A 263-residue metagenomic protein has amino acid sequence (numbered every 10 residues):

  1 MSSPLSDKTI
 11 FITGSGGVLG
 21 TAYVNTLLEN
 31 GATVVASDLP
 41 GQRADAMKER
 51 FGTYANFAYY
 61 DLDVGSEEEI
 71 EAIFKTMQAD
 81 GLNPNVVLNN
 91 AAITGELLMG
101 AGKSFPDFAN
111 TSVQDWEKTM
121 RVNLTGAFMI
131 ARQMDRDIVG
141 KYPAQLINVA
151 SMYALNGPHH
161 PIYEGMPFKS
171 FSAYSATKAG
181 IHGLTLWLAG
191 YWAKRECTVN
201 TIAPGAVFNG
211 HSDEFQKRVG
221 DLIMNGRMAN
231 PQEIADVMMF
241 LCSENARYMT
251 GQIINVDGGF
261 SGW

Functional and structural regions predicted by a protein language model:
S3-V35, L188: Canonical Rossmann dinucleotide-binding motif of NAD(H)/NADP(H)-dependent dehydrogenases/reductases, specifically
A32-A46: Conserved glycine-rich Rossmann-like NAD(P)H-binding loop of the short-chain dehydrogenase/reductase
N85, F105-F128, P143, I147 (+4 more regions): Catalytic Tyr-X3-Lys loop
N90-S104, G259: Conserved NAD(P)H cofactor-binding loop of Rossmann-fold oxidoreductase domains
F105, P158, M239, T250-W263: Short C-terminal tail/terminal secondary-structure segment of NAD(P)H-dependent dehydrogenase/reductase domains
A109-V113, I147-G180, T185-K194, V207: Catalytic loop of short-chain dehydrogenase/reductase
P143, A193, T198, M249-G251: Short, small/polar-rich loop/turn modules that mediate ligand/substrate recognition or access, typified
I223-I234, N245: A conserved structural motif in NAD(P)-dependent oxidoreductases
